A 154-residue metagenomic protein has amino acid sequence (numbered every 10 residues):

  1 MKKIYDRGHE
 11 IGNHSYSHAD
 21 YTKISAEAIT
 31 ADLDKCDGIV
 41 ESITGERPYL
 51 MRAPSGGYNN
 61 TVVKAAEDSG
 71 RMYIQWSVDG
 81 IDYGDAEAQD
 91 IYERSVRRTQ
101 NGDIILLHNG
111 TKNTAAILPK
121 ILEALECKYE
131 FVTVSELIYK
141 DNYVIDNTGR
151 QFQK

Functional and structural regions predicted by a protein language model:
M1-L106, G110: Metal-dependent polysaccharide deacetylase catalytic core of the NodB/CE4 family, i.e., the active-site-bearing domain
N113-K154: C-terminal domain-boundary segment and adjacent tail
